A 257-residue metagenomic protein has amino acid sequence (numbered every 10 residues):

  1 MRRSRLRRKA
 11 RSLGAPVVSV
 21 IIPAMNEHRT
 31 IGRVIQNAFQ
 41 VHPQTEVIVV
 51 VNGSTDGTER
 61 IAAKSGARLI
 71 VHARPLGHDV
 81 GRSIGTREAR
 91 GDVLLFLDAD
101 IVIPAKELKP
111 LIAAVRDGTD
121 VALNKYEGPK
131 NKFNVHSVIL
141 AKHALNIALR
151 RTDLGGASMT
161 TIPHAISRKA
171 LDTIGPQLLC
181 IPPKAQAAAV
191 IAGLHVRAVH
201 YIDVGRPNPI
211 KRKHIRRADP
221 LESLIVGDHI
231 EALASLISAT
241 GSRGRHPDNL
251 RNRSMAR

Functional and structural regions predicted by a protein language model:
M1-N37: N-proximal low-complexity "stem/linker" segments adjacent to membrane-targeting elements
Q36-T45: Short, acidic, metal-binding catalytic loop of nucleotide-sugar glycosyltransferases
V51-E59: A conserved acidic beta->alpha catalytic loop
E59, A63-V80, E88: Conserved donor nucleotide-binding strand/loop of the catalytic core
L94: Short aromatic/hydrophobic "clamp" motif used to bind/position activated sugar donors
K106-G128: Conserved donor-nucleotide/metal-binding helix-loop-beta segment in metal-dependent transferases, i.e., the alpha-helix
L123-K130, V135-A157: Short, flexible, basic/aromatic active-site loop/helix in glycosyltransferases
I191-R257: C-terminal catalytic/acceptor-binding lobe
